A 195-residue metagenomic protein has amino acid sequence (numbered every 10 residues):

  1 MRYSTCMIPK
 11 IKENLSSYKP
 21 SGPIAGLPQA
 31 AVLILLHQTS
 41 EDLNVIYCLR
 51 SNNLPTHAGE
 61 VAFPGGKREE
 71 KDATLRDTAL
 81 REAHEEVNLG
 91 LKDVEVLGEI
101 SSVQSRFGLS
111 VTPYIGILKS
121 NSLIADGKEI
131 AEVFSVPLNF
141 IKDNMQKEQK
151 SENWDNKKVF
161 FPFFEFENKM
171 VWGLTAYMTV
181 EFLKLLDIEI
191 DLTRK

Functional and structural regions predicted by a protein language model:
M1-L27: Entry/capping segment at the start of metal-dependent catalytic domains with acidic active-site entry clusters
R2, I100, L174-M178: Intrinsically disordered, low-complexity, charged terminal extensions of DNA damage-control enzymes
N14-S17, L43-I46, V61, E70 (+1 more regions): Surface-exposed, interaction-prone regions with an acidic/low-complexity signature
G22-F63: N-terminal strand-loop-strand
L35, T175, T179-L183: Buried hydrophobic packing segments
E41-L49, S122-D126, G173: Short, well-ordered strand-loop elements centered on a beta-strand within folded domains, enriched for acidic residues
N53, K67-E167, V171, E181 (+1 more regions): Unchanged
